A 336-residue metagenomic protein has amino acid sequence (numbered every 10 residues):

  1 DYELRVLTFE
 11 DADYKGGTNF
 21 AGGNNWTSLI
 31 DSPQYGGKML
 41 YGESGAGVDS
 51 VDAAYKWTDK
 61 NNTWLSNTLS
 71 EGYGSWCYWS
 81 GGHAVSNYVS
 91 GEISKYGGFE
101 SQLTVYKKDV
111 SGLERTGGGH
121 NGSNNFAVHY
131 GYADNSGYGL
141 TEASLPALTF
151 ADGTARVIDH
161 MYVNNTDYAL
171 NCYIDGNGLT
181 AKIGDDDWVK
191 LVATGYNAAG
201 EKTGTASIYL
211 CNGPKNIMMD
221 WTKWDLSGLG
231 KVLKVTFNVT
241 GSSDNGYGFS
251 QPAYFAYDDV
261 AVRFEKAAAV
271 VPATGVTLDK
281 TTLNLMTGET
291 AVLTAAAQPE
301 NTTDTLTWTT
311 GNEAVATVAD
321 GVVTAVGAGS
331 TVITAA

Functional and structural regions predicted by a protein language model:
Y2-E142, G153: N-terminal targeting leaders for non-cytosolic proteins
L140-D152, G248-Q251: Short aromatic-glycine motifs in intrinsically disordered, low-complexity regions
G153-H160, K231-V232: Extended extracellular/luminal ectodomain segments enriched in beta-structured repeat modules
N164, T194-A198, T309-G311: Predominantly extracellular/luminal cell-surface or secreted proteins
C172-L191: Short coil-to-beta strand junction motifs in C2/discoidin
D185-A268: Terminal, low-complexity interaction segments
A269-A336: Extracytoplasmic soluble-region selector
